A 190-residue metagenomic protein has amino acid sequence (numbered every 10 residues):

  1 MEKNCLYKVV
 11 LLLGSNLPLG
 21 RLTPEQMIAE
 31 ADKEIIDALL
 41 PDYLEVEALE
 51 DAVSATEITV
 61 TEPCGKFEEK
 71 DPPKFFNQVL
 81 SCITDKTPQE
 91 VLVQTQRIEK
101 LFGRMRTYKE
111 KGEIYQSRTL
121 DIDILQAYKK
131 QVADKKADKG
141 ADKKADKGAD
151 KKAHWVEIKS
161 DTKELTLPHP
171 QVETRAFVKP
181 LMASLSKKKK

Functional and structural regions predicted by a protein language model:
M1-I36: Extended accessory regions or peripheral subdomains of proteins
E2-N4, F67-F75, K86-K190: Flexible, gly/pro- and Lys/Arg-enriched active-site loops
V9-L11, Q78, L120-I122: Hydrophobic residues positioned within well-ordered beta-strands of beta-sheet architectures
L12, S81-I83, A127: Short hydrophobic/aromatic beta-strand micro-patches that form the beta-sheet surface supporting nucleotide- or nucleic
L13-S15, T84, A183: Short, structured patches in soluble enzyme cores that scaffold and shape functional sites
N16, A55, L80, D123 (+1 more regions): A residue-level signal for conserved active-site and pocket-lining positions in enzyme catalytic cores
L22, L80-S81, V172, F177: Short capping/connector residues at structural and topological boundaries
P24-P88: Short, surface-exposed acidic-centric catalytic microdomains
